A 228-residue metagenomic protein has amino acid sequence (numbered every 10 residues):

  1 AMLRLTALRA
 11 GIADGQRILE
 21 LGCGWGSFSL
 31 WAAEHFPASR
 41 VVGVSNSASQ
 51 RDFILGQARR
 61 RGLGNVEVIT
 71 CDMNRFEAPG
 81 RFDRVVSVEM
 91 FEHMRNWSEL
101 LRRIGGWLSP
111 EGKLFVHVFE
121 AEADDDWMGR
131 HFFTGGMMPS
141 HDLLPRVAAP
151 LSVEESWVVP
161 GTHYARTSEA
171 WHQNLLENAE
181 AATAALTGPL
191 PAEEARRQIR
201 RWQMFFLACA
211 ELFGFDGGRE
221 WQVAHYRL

Functional and structural regions predicted by a protein language model:
A1-Q16: Conserved alpha-helix/loop element of class I SAM-dependent methyltransferases that forms part of the SAM/SAH-binding
G15-G24: Conserved class I S-adenosyl-L-methionine
S27-P37: Conserved SAM-binding loop of SAM-dependent methyltransferases across substrates and taxa, primarily the Class I
I54-L55: Conserved SAM-binding loop
R61-M73: Conserved SAM-binding strand-loop segment of SAM-dependent methyltransferases
N74-V85: A short acidic, Gly/Pro-enriched loop at the edge of an enzyme's catalytic core that lines a small-molecule cofactor
S98-K113: A short glycine-rich, Lys/Arg-flanked "PGG" loop and its adjoining helix->strand segment in the class I
E120-V223: Substrate-binding/catalytic lobe of Class I Rossmann-like enzymes that use SAM or dcSAM, i.e., the mid-to-C-terminal
